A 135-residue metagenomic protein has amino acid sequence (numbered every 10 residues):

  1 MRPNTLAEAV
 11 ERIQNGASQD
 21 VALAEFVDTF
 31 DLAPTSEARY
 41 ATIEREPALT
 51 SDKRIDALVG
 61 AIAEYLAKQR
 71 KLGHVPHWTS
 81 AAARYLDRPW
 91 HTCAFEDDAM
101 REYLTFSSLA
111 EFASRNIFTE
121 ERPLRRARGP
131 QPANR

Functional and structural regions predicted by a protein language model:
M1-H74: Charged, helix-prone or intrinsically disordered regulatory segments positioned adjacent to compact structured domains
A67-R135: Charge-dense, extended regions
